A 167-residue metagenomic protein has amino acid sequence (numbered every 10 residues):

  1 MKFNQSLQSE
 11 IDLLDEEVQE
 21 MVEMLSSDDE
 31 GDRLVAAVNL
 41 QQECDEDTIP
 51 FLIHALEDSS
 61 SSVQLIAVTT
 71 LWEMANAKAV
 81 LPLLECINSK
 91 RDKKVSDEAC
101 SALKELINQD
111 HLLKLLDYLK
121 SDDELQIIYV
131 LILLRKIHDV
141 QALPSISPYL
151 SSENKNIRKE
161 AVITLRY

Functional and structural regions predicted by a protein language model:
M1-L13, G31-D45, P50, H54 (+7 more regions): Structural detector for internal amphipathic alpha-helices that build alpha-solenoid repeat scaffolds
V18-V22, R33-L34, I49, V80 (+3 more regions): Residue-level signal for cytosolic alpha-helical hairpin/rod architecture
E20-D28, F51-S59, P82-K90, K114-D122 (+1 more regions): Alpha-solenoid HEAT/Armadillo-like helical repeat scaffolds in large eukaryotic proteins
